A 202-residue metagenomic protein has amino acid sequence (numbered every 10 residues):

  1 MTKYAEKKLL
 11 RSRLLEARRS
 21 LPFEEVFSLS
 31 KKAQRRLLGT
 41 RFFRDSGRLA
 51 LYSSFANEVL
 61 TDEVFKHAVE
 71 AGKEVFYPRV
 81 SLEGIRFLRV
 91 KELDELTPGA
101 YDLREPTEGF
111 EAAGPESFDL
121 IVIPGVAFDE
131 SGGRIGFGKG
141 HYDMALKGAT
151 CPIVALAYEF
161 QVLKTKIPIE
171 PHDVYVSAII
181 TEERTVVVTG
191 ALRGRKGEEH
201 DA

Functional and structural regions predicted by a protein language model:
T2-A5, L9, E16-S20, A71 (+4 more regions): Surface-exposed, charge/polar-rich loops and edge strands
T2-E116: N-terminal active-site beta-alpha-beta segment that forms phosphate/nucleotide-binding and substrate-recognition loops
S53, G125, E183: Glycine-rich, N-terminal phosphate-binding loop of Rossmann-like dinucleotide-binding domains
F55-N57, V126-E130: Short glycine-rich anion-binding loops that position phosphate/pyrophosphate groups of nucleotides and phosphorylated
K66, G136-H141: Charged helix-capping and loop-helix junction motifs
G84, I121-G125, G138: A short beta-strand-loop-alpha-helix capping motif that often carries His-Thr
